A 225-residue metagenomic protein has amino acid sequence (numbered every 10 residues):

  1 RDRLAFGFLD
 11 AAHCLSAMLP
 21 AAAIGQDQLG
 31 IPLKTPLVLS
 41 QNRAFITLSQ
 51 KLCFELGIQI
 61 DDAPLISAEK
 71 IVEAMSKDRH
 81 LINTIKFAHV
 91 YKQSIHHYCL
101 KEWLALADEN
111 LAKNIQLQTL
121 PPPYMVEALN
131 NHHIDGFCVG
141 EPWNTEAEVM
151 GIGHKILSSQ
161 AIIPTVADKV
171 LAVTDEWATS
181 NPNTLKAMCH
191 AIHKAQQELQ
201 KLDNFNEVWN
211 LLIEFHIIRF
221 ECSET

Functional and structural regions predicted by a protein language model:
R1-A112, D135-P142, I152-T165: Short, glycine-/small- and polar/acidic-enriched structural segments that line small-molecule recognition paths
L4-A5, A128-N130: Hydrophobic residues within well-ordered alpha-helices
A44-G57, A167-N183, E198: A bilobed periplasmic-binding-protein/Venus flytrap-type ligand-binding module shared by bacterial periplasmic
N110-I115, T179-T184: Inter-helical turn/loop segments and adjacent helix faces that build the functional surface of alpha-helical bundle
Y124-M125: Short acidic active-site motifs
T165-D168, E207: Short gly/pro-enriched beta-turn/loop segments at secondary-structure junctions
P182-T225: Secondary-structure end/capping motifs
